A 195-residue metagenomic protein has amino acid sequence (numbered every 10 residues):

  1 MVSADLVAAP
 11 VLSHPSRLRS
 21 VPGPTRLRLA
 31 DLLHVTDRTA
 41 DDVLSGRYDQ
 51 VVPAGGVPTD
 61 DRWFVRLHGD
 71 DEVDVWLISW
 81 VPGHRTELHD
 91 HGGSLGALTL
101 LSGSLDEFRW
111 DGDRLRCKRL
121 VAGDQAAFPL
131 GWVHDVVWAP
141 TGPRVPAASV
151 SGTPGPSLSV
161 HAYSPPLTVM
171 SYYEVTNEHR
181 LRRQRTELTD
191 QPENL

Functional and structural regions predicted by a protein language model:
M1-Y48: N-terminal leader/capping segments at the start of a protein or of a new domain
P53-P82: A short glycine-rich, His/Asp/Glu-containing loop-to-beta-strand
W76-H91, P129-G131: Conserved short histidine dyad/triad with adjacent acidic residue
P82, G93-F108: Glycine- and acidic-residue-biased ligand/ion/polar-headgroup-sensing regions
A97, R109-A139, Q184-E187: Short acidic-glycine-tyrosine-enriched beta hairpin
A97-T99, P143-V169: A short hydrophobic beta-strand segment most commonly corresponding to one strand of the jelly-roll/cupin
W132-A148, V169-S171, P192-E193: Intrinsically disordered, low-complexity, charge-dense segments enriched in Lys/Arg and Glu/Asp interspersed
H179-L195: Long hydrophobic alpha-helical segments typical of transmembrane helices together with their membrane-interfacial
